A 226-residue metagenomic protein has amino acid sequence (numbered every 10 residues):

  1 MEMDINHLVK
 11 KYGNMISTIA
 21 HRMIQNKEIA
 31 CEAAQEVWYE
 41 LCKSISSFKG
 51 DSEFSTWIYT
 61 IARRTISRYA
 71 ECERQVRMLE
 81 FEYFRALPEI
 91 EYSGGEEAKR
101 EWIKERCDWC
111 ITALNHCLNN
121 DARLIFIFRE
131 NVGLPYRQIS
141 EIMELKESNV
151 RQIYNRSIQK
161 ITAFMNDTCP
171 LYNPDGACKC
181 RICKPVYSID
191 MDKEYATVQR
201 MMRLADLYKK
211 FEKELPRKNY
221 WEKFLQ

Functional and structural regions predicted by a protein language model:
M1-T18, C31: A short, charge-rich alpha-helical start-of-domain segment used by transcription regulators
M3, H7, M78-N120, R137-E147 (+1 more regions): Intrinsic, short, N-terminal disordered tails of RNA polymerase sigma-factor systems
Y12, I153-R156: Residues within the DNA-recognition helix of helix-turn-helix
I16, A20, I58, A62-A70: Hydrophobic-face residues of short alpha-helical interaction/recognition segments
A34, A70, Y154, I161: DNA major-groove recognition helix of helix-turn-helix
Q35-E53, C72-E73: Sigma70-family region 2
K49, R63-E80, A163: Arg/Lys-rich amphipathic alpha helix in sigma70-family domain 2
I125-F126: A short pre-motif secondary-structure segment
